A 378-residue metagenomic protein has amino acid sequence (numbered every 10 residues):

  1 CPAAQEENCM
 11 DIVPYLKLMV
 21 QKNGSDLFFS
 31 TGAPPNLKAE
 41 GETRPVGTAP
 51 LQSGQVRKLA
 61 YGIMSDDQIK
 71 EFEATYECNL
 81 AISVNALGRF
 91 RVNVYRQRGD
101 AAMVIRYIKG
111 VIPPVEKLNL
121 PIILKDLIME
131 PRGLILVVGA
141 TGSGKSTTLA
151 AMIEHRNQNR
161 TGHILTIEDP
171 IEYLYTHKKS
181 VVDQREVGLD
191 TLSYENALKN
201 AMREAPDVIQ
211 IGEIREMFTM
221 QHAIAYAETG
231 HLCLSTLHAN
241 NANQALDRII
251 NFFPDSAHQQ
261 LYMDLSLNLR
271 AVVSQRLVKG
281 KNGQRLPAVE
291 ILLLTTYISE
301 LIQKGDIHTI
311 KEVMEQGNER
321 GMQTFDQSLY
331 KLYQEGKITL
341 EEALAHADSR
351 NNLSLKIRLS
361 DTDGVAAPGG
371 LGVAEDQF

Functional and structural regions predicted by a protein language model:
C1-P2: Short, low-complexity, intrinsically disordered N-terminal modules that encode targeting/processing signals
Q5-F378: Short, flexible helix-loop junctions that flank or precede catalytic/ligand sites
